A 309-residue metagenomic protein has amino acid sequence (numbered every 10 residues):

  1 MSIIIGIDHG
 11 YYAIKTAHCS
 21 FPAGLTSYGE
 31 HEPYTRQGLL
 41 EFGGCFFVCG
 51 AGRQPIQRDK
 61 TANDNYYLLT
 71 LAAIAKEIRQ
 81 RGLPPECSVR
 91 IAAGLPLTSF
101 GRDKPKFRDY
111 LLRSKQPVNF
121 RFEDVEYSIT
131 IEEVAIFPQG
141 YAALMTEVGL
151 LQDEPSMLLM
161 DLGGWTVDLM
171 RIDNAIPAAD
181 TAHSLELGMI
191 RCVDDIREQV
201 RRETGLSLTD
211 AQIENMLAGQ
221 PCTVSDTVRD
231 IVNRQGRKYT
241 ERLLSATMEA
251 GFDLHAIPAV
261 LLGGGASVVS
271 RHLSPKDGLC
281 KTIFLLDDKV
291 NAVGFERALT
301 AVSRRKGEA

Functional and structural regions predicted by a protein language model:
M1-M157, I176-R191, E203, D210-A309: Nucleotide/phosphate-binding catalytic cleft detector across ATP-hydrolyzing and phosphate-transferring enzymes
S156-L158, W165-M170: Conserved active-site beta-strand-loop modules that form the wall/rim of enzyme catalytic pockets and either contain
D161-G164, G188: Short, contiguous, pocket-lining structural segments that sit at or immediately flank catalytic/ligand-binding sites
V167-D173, T181-A182: Short, acidic (Asp/Glu-rich) active-site segment that either coordinates a divalent metal cofactor
I196: P-loop NTP-binding/switch modules centered on Walker-like glycine-rich loops
Q199: A contiguous pocket-lining binding segment that forms or flanks enzyme active sites
